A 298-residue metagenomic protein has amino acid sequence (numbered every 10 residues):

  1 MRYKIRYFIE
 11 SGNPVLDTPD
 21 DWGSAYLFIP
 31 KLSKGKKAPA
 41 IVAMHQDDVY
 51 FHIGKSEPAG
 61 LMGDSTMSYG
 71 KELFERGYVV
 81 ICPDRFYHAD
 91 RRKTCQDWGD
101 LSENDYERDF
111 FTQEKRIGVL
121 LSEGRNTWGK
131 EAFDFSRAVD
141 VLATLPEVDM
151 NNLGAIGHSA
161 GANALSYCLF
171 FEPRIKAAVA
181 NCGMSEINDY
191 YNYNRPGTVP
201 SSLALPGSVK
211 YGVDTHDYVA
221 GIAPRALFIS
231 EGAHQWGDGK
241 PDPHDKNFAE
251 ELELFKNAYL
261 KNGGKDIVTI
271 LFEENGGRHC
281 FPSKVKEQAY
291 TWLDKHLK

Functional and structural regions predicted by a protein language model:
M1-K36: N-terminal cap/lid segment of alpha/beta-hydrolase-fold proteins
E10-G12, H45-Y50, S159: Active-site glycine-rich loops that stabilize anionic/oxyanionic intermediates across multiple enzyme folds
K34-K37, A43-S136, D189-N192: Cap/lid segment of the alpha/beta-hydrolase catalytic domain
K115, L121-S122, R137, K176-V219 (+3 more regions): Mobile cap/lid helix-loop segments that gate and shape the active-site cleft of serine hydrolases
E147-S159: Alpha/beta-hydrolase fold nucleophile elbow
G157-L169: Glycine-rich nucleophile elbow surrounding the catalytic serine of serine-hydrolase chemistry
A223-P243, N275: Conserved strand-to-loop "acid loop" that flanks and positions the catalytic carboxylate
Y259-K298: C-terminal catalytic histidine-bearing segment of alpha/beta-hydrolase fold enzymes
